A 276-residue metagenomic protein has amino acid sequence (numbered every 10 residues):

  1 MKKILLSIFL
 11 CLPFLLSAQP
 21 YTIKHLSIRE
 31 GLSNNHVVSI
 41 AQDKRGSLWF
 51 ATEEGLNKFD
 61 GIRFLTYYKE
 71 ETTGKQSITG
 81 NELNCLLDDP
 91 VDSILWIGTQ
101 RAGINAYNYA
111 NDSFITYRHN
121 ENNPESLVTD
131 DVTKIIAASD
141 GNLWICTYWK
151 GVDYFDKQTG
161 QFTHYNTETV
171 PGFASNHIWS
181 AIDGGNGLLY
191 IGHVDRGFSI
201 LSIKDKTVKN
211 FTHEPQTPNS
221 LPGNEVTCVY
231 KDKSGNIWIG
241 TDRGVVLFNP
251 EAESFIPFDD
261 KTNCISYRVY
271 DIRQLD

Functional and structural regions predicted by a protein language model:
M1-D276: Carboxylate-rich, polar loop motifs that coordinate divalent cations or form catalytic acidic clusters
